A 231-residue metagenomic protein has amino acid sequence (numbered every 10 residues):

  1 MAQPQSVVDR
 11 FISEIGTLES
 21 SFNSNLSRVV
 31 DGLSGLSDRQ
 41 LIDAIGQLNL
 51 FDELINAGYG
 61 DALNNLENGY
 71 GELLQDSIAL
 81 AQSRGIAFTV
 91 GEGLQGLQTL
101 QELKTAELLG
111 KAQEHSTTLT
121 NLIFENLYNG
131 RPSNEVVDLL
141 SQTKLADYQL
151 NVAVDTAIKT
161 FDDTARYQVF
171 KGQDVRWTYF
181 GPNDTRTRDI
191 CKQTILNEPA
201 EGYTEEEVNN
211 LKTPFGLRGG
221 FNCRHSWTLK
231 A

Functional and structural regions predicted by a protein language model:
M1-L145, Q149, A231: N-terminal leader/targeting and assembly helices and adjacent pre-domain segments
T143-A231: Acidic, glycine-rich two-metal-ion catalytic cores of nucleic acid-processing enzymes
